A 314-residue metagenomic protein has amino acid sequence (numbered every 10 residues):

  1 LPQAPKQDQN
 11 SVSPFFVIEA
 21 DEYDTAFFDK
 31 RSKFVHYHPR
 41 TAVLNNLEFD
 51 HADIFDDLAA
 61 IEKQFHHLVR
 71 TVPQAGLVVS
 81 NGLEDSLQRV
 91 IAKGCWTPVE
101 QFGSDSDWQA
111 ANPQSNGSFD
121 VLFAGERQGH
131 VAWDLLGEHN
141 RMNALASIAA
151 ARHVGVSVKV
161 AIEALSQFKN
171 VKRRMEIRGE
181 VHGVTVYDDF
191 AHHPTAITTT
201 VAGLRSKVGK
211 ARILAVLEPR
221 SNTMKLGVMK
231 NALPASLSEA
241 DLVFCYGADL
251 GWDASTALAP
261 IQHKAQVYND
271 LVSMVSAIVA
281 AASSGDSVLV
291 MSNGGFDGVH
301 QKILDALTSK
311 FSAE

Functional and structural regions predicted by a protein language model:
L1-F49, Q88-H130, Q167, K172-R174: Extended acidic/charged loop-beta regions that coordinate divalent cations and stabilize anionic phosphate/carboxylate
I18-D21, L44, S80, D188 (+1 more regions): Active-site flanking residues adjacent to catalytic metal/cofactor-binding acidic residues
F27-K30, A52-A60, M224-L226, G298-K302: Glycine/threonine-rich flexible loop motifs
R40-T41, H66, C95-P98, A111 (+3 more regions): ATP-dependent carboxylate-amine ligase
Q64-V72: Substrate-engagement module of ASCE P-loop NTPases
V72-G76, S284-G285: Short glycine-dipeptide loop
Q74-V78, A240-V243: Short active-site oxyanion
G82-S86, S104-D105, A248-G251: Short, polar loop motifs at secondary-structure junctions
